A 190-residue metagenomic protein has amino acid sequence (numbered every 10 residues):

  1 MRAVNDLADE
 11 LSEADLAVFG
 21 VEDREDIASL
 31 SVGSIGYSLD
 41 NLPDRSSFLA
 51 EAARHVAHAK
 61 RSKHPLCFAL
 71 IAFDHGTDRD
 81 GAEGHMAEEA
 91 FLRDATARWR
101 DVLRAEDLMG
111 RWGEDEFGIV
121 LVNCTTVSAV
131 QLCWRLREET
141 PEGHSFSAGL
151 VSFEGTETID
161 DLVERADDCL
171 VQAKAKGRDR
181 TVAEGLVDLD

Functional and structural regions predicted by a protein language model:
R2-A57, L108: Signal-transducing coiled-coil linker helices
V32-G36, T77-D78, F146-A148: A short small-residue
Y37-F68, D74-R100, G110-E114, G118-I119 (+4 more regions): Conserved long alpha-helical elements within nucleotide-processing catalytic cores of c-di-GMP signaling and class III
F48, H85, V130-W134, S152-D190: Catalytic-core segments of nucleotide cyclases and related cyclic-nucleotide turnover enzymes
P65-C67, F146, D179: Residue-level recognition of the N-termini of beta-strands and the immediately preceding loop/turn
F73-D74, E154: Short helix-capping/turn signature of helix-turn-helix
D94-D161, A183: GGDEF/GGEEF active-site signature
